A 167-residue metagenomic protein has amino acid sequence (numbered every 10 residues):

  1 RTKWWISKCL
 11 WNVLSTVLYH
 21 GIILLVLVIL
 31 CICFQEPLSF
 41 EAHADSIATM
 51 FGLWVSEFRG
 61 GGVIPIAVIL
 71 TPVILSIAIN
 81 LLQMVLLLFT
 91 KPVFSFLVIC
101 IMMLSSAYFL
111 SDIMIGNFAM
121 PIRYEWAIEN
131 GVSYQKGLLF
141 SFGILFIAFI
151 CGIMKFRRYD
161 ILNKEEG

Functional and structural regions predicted by a protein language model:
R1-W11: Amphipathic cytosolic juxtamembrane alpha-helices at the membrane-cytosol interface of multi-pass membrane transporters
I6-S7, V98-I99, F140: Hydrophobic core positions of alpha-helical segments in small-molecule transporters and transporter systems
C9-L88, I122-S141: Secretory targeting signals
L25, I77, L81, M114 (+1 more regions): Transmembrane alpha-helix boundary/anchor motif
V28-F40, S111, I153-I161: Transmembrane helix-loop junctions in multipass membrane proteins, especially transporters and channels
V85, G143-G167: Junction motif at the cytosolic side of a transmembrane helix
V93-A107: Central hydrophobic cores of alpha-helical transmembrane segments in multi-pass integral membrane proteins
L110-I128: Juxtamembrane "helix-exit" motif on the non-cytosolic side of transmembrane helices
